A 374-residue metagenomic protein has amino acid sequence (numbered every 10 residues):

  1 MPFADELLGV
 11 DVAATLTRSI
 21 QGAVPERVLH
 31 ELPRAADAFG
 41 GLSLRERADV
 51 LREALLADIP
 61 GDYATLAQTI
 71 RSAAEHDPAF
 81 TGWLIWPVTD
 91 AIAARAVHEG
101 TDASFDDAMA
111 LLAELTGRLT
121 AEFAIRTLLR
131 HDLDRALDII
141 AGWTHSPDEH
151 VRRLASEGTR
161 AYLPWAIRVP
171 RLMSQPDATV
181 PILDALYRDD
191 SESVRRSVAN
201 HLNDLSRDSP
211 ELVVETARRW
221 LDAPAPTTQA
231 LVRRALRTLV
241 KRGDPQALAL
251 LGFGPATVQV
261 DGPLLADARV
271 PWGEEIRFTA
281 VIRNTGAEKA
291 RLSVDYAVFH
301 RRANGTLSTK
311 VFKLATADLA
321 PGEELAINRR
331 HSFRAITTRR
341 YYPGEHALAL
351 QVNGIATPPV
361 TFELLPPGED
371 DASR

Functional and structural regions predicted by a protein language model:
M1-A247, A256, P271-T279, E288-R291: Surface-facing alpha-helical segments and adjacent helix-coil boundary elements at the starts of domains
V258-D261, R302-T316: Short beta-strand and strand-turn-strand segments in soluble, beta-rich domains
L264-P271: Short beta-strand segments of immunoglobulin-like
R283-K289, I355: Short solvent-exposed strand-capping/beta-turn motif centered on an Asx-Ser/Thr pair
R291-R302: Short acidic, flexible loop segments centered on an aromatic residue
T309-I336, L364: A beta-strand/beta-hairpin structural motif
A335-E345: Short glycine/proline/serine/threonine-rich loop/turn segments at secondary-structure transition edges
I355-R374: Short beta-strand elements
